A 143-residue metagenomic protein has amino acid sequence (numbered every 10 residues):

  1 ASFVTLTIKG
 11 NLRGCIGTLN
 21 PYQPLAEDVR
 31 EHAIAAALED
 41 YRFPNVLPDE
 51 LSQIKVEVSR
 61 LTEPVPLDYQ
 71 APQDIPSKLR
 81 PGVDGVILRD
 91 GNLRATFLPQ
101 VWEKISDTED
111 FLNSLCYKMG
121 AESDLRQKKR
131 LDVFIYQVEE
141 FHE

Functional and structural regions predicted by a protein language model:
A1-E143: Basic nucleic-acid-binding interfaces
